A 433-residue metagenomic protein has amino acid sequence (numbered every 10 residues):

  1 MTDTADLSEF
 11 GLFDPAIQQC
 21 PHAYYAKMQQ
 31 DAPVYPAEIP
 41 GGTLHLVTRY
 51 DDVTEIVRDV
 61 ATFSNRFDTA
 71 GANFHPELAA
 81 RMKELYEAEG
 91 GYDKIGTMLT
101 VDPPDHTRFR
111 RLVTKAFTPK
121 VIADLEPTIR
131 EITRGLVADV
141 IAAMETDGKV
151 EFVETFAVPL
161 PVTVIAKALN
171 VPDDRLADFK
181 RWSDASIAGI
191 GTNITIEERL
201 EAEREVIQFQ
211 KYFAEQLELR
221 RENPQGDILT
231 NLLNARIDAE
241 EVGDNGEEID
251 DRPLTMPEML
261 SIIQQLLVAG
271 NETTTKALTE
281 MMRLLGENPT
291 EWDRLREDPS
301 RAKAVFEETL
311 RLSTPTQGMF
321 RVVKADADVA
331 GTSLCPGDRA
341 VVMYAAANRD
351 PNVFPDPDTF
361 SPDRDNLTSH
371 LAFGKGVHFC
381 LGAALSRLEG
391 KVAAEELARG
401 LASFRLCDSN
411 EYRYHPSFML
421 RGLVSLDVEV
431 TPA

Functional and structural regions predicted by a protein language model:
M1-A433: Cytochrome P450
